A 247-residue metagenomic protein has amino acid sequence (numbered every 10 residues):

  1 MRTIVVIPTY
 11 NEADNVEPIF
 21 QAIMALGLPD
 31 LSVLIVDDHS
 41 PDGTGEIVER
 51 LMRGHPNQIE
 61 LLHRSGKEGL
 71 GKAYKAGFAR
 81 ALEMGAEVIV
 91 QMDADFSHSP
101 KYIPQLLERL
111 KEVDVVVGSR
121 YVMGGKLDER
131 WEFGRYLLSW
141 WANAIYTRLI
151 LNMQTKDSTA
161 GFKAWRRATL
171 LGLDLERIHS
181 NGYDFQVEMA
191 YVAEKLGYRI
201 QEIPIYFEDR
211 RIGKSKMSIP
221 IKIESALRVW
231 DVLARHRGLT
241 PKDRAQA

Functional and structural regions predicted by a protein language model:
R2-I4, S32, E188: Cell-envelope/extracellular polymer assembly enzymes that use nucleotide-activated donors
D14-P18, D42-L51: Acidic helix N-cap motif at the loop->helix transition within catalytic regions of sugar-transfer enzymes
Q21-D30: Short, acidic, metal-binding catalytic loop of nucleotide-sugar glycosyltransferases
D30-S40, L62-H63, M92: Short beta-strand/loop segment that forms part of the nucleotide-sugar
D37-E46, F96: A conserved acidic beta->alpha catalytic loop
R64-E83, P100-Y183, R210-E224, D243: Acceptor/aglycone-binding surface of glycosyltransferases and processive sugar-polymer synthases
A86-S97: Short beta-strand-to-loop acidic/aromatic patch adjacent to the donor-nucleotide binding site
M153-Q154, R177-N181, A190-F207: Catalytic donor-sugar/metal-binding loop of nucleotide-sugar-dependent glycosyltransferases
